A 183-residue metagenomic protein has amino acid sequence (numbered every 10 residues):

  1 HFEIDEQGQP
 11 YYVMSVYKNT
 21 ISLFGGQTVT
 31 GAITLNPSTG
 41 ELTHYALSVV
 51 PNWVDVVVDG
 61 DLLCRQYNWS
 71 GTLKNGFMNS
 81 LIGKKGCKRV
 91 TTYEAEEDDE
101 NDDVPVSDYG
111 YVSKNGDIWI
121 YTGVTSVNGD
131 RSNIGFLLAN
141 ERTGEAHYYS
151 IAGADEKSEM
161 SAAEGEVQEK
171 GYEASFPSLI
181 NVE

Functional and structural regions predicted by a protein language model:
H1-E183: Soluble extracytoplasmic regions of secretory-pathway and membrane proteins
